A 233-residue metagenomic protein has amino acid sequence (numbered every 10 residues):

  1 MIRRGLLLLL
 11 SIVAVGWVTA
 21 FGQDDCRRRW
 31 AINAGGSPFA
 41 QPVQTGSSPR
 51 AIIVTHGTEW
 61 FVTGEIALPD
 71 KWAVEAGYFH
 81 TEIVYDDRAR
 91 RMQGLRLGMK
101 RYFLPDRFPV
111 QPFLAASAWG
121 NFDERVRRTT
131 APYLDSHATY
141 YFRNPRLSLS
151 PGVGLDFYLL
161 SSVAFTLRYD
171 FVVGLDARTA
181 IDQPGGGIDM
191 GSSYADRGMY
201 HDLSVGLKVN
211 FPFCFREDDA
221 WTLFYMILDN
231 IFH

Functional and structural regions predicted by a protein language model:
M1-L7: Bacterial N-terminal signal peptides that target proteins for export
L8-G16: Bacterial N-terminal signal peptides
F21-A67, V74-G77, G206-H233: Short glycine/proline- and aromatic-enriched beta-strand/turn motifs that initiate or cap beta-hairpins
Q23, T45-I53, V84-A89, A138-R143 (+1 more regions): Outer-membrane beta-barrel domain signature
I32-A40, A76-H80, L114-G120, L155 (+1 more regions): Transmembrane beta-barrel strands of outer-membrane/channel proteins
V43-A51, T55, Y85-M92, E124-L134 (+1 more regions): Outer-membrane beta-barrel translocator domains and adjoining extracellular loop/strand segments of Gram-negative
I66-S136, Y140-L149, L159, Y200 (+1 more regions): Gram-negative (and chloroplast) outer-membrane scaffold detector with strong preference for beta-barrel transmembrane
L160-H233: Predominantly the C-terminal beta-signal and adjacent terminal strand-loop region of outer-membrane beta-barrel
